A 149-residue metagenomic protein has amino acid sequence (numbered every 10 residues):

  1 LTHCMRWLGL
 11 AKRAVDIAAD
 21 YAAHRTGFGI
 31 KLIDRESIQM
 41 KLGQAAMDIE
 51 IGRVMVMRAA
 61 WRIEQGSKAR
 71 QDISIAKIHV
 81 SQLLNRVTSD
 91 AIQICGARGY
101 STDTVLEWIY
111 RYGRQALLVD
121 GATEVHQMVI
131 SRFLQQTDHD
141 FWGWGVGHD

Functional and structural regions predicted by a protein language model:
L1-D149: Alpha-helical interface subdomain recognition
